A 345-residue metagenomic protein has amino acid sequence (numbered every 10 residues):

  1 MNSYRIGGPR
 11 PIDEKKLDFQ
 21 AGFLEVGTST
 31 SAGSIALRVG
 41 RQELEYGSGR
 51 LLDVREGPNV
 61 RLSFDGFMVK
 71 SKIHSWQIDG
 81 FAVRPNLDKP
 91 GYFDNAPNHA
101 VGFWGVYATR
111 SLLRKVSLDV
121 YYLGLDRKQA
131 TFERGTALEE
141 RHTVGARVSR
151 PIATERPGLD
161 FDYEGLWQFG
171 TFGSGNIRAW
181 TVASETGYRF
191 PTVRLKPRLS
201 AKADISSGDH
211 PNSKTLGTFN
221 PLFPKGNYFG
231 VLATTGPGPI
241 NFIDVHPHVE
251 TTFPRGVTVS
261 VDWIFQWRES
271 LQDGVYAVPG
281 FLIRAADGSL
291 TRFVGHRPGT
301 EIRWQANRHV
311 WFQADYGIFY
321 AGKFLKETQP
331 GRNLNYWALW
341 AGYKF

Functional and structural regions predicted by a protein language model:
M1-F19, P90-F93, R127, D262 (+1 more regions): Outer-membrane beta-barrel proteins, especially TonB-dependent receptors
N2-F64: Well-ordered mid-protein domain cores that form the structural environment of catalytic cofactors
R5-G8, G49-L52, D88-G91, K128-T131 (+5 more regions): Extracytoplasmic loops and strand-loop junctions of Gram-negative outer membrane beta-barrel proteins
T30-L37, L51, R55-N212, Q272 (+2 more regions): Signature for the C-terminal beta-barrel architecture of outer-membrane proteins
P197-R297: C-terminal structural cap/anchor segments
P247, V261, G295-Q305, V310-D315 (+1 more regions): Conserved C-terminal beta-signal and adjacent last beta-strands/turns of outer-membrane beta-barrel proteins
R332-F345: Outer-membrane beta-barrel "beta-signal"
